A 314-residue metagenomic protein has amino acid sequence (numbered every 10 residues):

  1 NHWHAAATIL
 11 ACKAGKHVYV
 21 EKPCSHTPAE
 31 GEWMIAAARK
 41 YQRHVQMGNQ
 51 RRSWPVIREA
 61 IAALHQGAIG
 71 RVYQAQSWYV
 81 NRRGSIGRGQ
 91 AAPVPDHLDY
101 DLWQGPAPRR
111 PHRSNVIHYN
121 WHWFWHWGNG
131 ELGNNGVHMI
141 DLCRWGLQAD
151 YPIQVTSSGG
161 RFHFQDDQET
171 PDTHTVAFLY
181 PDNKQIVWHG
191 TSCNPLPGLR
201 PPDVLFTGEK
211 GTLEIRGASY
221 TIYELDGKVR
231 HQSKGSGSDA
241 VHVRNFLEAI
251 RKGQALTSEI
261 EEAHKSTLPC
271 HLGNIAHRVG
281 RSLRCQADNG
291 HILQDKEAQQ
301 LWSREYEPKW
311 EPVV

Functional and structural regions predicted by a protein language model:
N1-H2: N-terminal glycine-rich "phosphate-gripper" loop used for MgATP/nucleotide binding and carboxylate activation
A5-S53, G67: Beta-strand-loop-alpha-helix segment that lines the small-molecule cofactor/substrate pocket of alpha/beta enzymes
V45-Q50, L64, Q76-S77, G87: Alpha/beta-hydrolase
S53-W54, H163: Acidic-and-aromatic substrate-binding clefts and catalytic sites of carbohydrate-active enzymes
E59, R71-Q76, R82-G130, N134-E261 (+1 more regions): Contiguous beta-strand/loop segments that form the cofactor/metal-binding neighborhood of enzyme cores
A63-Q66, L142: A generic secondary-structure signal
